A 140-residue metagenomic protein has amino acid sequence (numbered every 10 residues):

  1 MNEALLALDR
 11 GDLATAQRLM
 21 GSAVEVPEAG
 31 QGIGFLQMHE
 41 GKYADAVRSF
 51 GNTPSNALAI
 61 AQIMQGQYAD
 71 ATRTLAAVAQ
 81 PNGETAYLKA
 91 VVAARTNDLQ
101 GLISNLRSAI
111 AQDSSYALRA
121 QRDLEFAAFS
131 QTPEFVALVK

Functional and structural regions predicted by a protein language model:
M1-E3, A7: N-terminal leader/linker segments that initiate helical-solenoid repeat arrays
L5, Q17-M20, I103, R107: Residue-level detector of alpha-helical secondary structure
D9, P27-K140: Alpha-helical protein-protein interaction modules
L13-A16, A46: Long, low-complexity, Ser/Thr/Pro-rich intrinsically disordered stretches
